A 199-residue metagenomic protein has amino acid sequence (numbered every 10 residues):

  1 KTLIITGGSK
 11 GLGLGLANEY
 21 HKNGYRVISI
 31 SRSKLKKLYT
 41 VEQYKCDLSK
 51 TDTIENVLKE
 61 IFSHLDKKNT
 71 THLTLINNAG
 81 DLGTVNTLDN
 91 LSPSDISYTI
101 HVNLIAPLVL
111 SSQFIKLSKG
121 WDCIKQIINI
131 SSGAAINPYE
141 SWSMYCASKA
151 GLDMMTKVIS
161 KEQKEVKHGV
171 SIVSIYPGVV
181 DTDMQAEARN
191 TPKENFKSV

Functional and structural regions predicted by a protein language model:
S9, G13-A17: N-terminal Rossmann NAD(P)H-binding glycine-rich loop of SDR-like oxidoreductase domains
Y39-D52: Rossmann-fold cofactor-recognition segment
I76-V85: Conserved NAD(P)H cofactor-binding loop of Rossmann-fold oxidoreductase domains
N86-L88, D95-S97: Substrate-binding pocket helix/loop in short-chain dehydrogenase/reductase
L91, P138-C146, V158: Active-site loop-to-helix junction immediately N-terminal to the catalytic Tyr of the SDR YXXXK motif in Rossmann-fold
S111, S148: Active-site helix of classical SDR
S132: Residue(s) in the substrate-gating loop at a strand-loop-helix junction that position the organic substrate next
